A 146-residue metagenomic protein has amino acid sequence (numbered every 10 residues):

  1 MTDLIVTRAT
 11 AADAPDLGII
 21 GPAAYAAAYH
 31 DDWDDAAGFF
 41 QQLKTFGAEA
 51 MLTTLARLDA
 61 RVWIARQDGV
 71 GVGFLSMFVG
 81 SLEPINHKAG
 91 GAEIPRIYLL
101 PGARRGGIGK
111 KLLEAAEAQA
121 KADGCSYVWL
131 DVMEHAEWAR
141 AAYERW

Functional and structural regions predicted by a protein language model:
M1: Short, conserved catalytic or adaptor-binding loops enriched in Gly and charged residues
L4, R8-A14, I19-G102, K110-A115 (+2 more regions): Acetyl-CoA-dependent GNAT
G107: Conserved G/P- and acidic residue-centered "switch" motifs that form tight phosphate/ATP-binding loops in soluble
S126: Short acidic/polar active-site loop segments enriched in Thr and Asp
L130-R140: Conserved beta-strand-loop-alpha-helix junction that forms the acyl-donor binding cleft
Y143-E144: Conserved active-site tyrosine of GNAT-family acetyltransferases
